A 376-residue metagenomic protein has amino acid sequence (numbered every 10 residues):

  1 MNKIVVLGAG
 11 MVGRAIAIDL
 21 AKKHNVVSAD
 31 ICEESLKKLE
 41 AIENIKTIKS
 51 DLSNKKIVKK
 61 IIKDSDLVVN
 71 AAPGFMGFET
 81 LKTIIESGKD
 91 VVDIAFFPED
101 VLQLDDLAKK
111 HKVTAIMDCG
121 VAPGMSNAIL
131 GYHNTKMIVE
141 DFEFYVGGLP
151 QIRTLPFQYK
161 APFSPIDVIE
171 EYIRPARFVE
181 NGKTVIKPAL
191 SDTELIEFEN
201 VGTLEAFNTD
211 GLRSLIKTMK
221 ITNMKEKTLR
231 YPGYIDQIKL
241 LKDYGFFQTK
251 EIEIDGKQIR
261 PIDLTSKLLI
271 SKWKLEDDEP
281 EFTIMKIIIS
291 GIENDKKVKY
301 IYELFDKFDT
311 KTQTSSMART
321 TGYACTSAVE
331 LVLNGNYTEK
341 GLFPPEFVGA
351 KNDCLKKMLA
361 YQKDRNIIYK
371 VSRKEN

Functional and structural regions predicted by a protein language model:
I4-G8: Conserved N-terminal Rossmann-fold NAD(P)-binding element of oxidoreductases
G13-R14: N-terminal Rossmann-fold NAD(P) dinucleotide-binding loop
C32-S35, P98: Helix N-cap at the beta1-alpha1 junction of Rossmann-like dinucleotide-binding domains, i.e., the first residues
E43-N54: Rossmann-fold cofactor-recognition segment
L52-D64: Conserved Rossmann-fold cofactor-binding substructure of NAD(P)-dependent oxidoreductases
L67-I84, F97-V101: Beta-loop-alpha module in the N-terminal Rossmann-like domain of NAD(P)-dependent dehydrogenases, especially those
I94-M117: Rossmann-fold NAD(P)-binding glycine/threonine-rich loop
T135-N376: C-terminal catalytic/substrate-binding lobe primarily of soluble NAD(P)-dependent oxidoreductases
